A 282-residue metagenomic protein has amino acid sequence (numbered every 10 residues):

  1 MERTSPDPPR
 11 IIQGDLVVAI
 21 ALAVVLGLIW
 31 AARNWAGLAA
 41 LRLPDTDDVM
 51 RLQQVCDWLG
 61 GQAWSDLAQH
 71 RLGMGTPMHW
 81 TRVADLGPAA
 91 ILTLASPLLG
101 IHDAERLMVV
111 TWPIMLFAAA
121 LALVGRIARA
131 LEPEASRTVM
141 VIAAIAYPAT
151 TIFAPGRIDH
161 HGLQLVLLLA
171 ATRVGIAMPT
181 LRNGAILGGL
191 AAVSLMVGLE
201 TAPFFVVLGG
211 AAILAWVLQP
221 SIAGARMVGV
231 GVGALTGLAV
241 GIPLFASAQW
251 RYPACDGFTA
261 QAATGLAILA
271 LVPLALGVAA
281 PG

Functional and structural regions predicted by a protein language model:
M1-A36, R137, V278-G282: Start-transfer (signal-anchor) and selected internal transmembrane alpha helices of multi-pass inner/ER membrane
R3-R10, A130-L131, I176-I186, L214-R226 (+1 more regions): Membrane-interface junctions at the ends of membrane-embedded or membrane-associated helices
P9-L16, R106, V110-P113, A130-P133 (+3 more regions): Membrane-water interface of alpha-helical transmembrane segments
G14-D15, R71, D103, G209: Sparse recognition of residues in long alpha-helices and their boundaries
D15, L98-L99, A135, R182: Membrane-interfacial loop-to-helix junctions in multi-pass transporters
L22-I29, W112-I127, A135-P179, N183-V217 (+1 more regions): Membrane-embedded helix bundles of polyisoprenyl
R33-A130, T138-I142, A146-L167, S194: Active-site lumenal/periplasmic loops and adjacent helix-entry segments of GT-C-fold, multi-pass membrane
F204-P281: Perimembrane helix-loop-helix junctions
